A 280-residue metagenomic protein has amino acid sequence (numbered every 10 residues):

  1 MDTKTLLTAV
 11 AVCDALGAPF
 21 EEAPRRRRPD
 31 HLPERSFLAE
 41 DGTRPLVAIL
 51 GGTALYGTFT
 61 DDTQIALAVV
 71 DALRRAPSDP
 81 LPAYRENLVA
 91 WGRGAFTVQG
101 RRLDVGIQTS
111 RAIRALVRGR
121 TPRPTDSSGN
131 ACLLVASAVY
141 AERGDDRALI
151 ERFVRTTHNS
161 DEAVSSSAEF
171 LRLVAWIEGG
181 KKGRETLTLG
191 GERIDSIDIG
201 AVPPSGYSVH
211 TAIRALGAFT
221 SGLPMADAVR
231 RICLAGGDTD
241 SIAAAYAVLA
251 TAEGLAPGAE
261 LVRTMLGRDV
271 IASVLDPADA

Functional and structural regions predicted by a protein language model:
M1-A280: Structured, active/binding-site neighborhoods that engage oxygen-rich ligands
